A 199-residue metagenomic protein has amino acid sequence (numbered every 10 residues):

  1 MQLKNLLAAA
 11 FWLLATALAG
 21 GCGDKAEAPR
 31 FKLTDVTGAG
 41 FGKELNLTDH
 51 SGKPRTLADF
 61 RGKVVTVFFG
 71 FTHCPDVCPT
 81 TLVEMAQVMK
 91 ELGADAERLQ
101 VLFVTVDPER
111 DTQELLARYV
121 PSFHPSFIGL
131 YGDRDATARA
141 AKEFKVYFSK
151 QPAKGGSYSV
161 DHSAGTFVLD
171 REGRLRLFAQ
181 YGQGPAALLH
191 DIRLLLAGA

Functional and structural regions predicted by a protein language model:
M1-A10: Bacterial N-terminal signal peptides that target proteins for export
A17-G21: C-terminal motif of bacterial Sec signal peptides marking the signal peptidase cleavage site
A26-A58, V83: N-terminal "domain-start" segment that seeds a small globular fold
L57-T81, M85: Short active-site neighborhood of thiol/selenol oxidoreductases, capturing the structured segment around
K63-V64, T80-V104, P121: Conserved helix-turn-beta segment immediately C-terminal to the redox Cys motif in thioredoxin-like folds
E97-D111, S126-D135: Thiol-based oxidoreductase modules, predominantly thioredoxin-like and allied folds used for disulfide exchange
A117-S163: Short, internal strand/loop/helix patches that form the active-site neighborhood or redox-interaction surface
K154-A199: Thiol-/selenol-based redox modules, centered on thioredoxin-like and closely related oxidoreductase domains
